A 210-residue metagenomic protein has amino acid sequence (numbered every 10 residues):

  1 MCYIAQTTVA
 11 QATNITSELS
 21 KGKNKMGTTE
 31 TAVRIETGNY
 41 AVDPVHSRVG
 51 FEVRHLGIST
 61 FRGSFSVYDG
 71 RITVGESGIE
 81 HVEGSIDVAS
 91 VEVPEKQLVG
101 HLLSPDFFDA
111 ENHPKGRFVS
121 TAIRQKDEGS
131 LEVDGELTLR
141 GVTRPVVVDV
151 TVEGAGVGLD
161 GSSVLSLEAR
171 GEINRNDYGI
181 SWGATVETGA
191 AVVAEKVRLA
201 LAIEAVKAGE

Functional and structural regions predicted by a protein language model:
C2-Y3, N14-E210: Low-complexity, acidic/polar, glycine-enriched regions of mature
